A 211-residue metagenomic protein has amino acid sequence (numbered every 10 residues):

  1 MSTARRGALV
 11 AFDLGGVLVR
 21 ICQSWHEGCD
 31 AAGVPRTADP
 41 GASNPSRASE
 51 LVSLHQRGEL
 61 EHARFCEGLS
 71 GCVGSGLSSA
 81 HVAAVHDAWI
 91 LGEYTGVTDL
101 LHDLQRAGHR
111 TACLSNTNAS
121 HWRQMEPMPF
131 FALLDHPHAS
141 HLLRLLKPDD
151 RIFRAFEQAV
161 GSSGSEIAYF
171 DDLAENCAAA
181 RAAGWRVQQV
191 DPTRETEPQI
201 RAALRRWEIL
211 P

Functional and structural regions predicted by a protein language model:
M1-V10, L114, N118-P211: Asp-based, Mg2+/Mn2+-dependent phosphohydrolase catalytic module
S2-R47, A182: Active-site neighborhood of HAD-like aspartate-dependent phosphohydrolases
G15, D87-L91, L143, D191-R194: Short histidine/acidic/glycine/proline-rich micro-motifs that form metal- and phosphate-coordinating active-site loops
S24-E27, E50, R64, G68 (+7 more regions): Alpha-helical elements of Rossmann-like donor-binding domains used by nucleotide-donor carbohydrate transfer enzymes
C29, N44, F65-S70, H86-D87 (+2 more regions): Hydrophobic alpha-helical core bundles mediating ligand binding, dimerization, or RNAP-core interactions
V34-S46, G74-V85, G164, L210-P211: Short, surface-exposed acidic
V52-A83: A metal-dependent, Asp-based hydrolase signature
A84-A112, D150: Short, acidic loop-to-helix structural element flanking the phosphoryl-transfer center in phosphate-processing enzymes
